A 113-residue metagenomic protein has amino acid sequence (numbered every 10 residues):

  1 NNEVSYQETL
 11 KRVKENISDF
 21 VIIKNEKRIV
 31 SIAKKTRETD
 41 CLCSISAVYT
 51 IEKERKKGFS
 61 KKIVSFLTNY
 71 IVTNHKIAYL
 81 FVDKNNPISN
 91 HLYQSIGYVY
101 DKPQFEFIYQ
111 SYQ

Functional and structural regions predicted by a protein language model:
N2-Y49: A conserved beta-strand-loop-helix scaffold within acyl/acetyltransferase catalytic domains
I32, D101-E106: Residue-level detector of high-confidence beta-strand sites
D40, S44, G58-L67: Short amphipathic alpha-helical segments
A47, I51-K62, N85-P87: Conserved glycine-rich acetyl-CoA-binding loop
K61, N85-K102: Conserved active-site alpha-helix within GNAT-family acetyltransferase domains
K62-I77, V99: Conserved acyl-CoA
Y79-N90, E106-Q113: Conserved beta-strand-loop-alpha-helix junction that forms the acyl-donor binding cleft
